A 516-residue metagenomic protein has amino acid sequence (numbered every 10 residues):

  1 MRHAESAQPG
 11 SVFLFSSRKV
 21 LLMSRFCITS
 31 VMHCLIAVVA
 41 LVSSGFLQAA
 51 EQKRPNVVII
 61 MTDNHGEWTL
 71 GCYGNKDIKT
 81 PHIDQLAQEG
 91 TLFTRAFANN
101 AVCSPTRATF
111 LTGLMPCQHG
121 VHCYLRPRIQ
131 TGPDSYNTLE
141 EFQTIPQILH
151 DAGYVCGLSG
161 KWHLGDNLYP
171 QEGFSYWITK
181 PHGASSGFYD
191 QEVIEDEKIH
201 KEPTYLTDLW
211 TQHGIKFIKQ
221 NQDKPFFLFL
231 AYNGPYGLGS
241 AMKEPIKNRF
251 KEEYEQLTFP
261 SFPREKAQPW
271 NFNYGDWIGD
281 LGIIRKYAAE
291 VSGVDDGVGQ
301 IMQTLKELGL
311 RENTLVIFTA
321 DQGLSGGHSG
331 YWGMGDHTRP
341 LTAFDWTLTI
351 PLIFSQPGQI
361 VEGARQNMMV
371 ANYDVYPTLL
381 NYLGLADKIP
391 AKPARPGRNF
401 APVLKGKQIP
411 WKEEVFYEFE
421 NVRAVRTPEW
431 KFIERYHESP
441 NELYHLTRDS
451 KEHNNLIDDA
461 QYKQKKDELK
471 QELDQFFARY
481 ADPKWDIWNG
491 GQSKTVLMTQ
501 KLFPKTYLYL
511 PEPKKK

Functional and structural regions predicted by a protein language model:
R18-K19, A50-P55, T62, G66-E67 (+9 more regions): Long, internal low-complexity/basic segments
R54-G66, Q85-L86, F110, L149 (+8 more regions): Beta-strand elements within well-structured catalytic alpha/beta cores of enzymes that handle phosphate/sulfate esters
I59-T62, G66-G157, Y176-D190, N381: Active-site segment of extracytoplasmic enzymes that catalyze sulfate/phosphate-ester chemistry
C72-D77, T91-M115, H122, P127 (+7 more regions): Short, solvent-exposed turn/loop segments enriched in Gly/Ser/Thr/Pro and often Arg
L111, G183-H200, W270-I278, G299-Q303 (+2 more regions): Substrate-binding rim/cap in mid-to-C-terminal beta-strand-loop elements of soluble/periplasmic
H122-D151, H163-E255, P260-A288, G491-K494 (+1 more regions): Formylglycine-dependent
H163, P170, S175-Y176, P181-A184 (+7 more regions): C-terminal cap/loop subdomain of S1 sulfatases and analogous C-terminal strand-loop tails that border
P170-K180, L238-K247, Q303-E362, M368-A371: Histidine-centered active-site microenvironments of extracellular/periplasmic hydrolases and transferases
